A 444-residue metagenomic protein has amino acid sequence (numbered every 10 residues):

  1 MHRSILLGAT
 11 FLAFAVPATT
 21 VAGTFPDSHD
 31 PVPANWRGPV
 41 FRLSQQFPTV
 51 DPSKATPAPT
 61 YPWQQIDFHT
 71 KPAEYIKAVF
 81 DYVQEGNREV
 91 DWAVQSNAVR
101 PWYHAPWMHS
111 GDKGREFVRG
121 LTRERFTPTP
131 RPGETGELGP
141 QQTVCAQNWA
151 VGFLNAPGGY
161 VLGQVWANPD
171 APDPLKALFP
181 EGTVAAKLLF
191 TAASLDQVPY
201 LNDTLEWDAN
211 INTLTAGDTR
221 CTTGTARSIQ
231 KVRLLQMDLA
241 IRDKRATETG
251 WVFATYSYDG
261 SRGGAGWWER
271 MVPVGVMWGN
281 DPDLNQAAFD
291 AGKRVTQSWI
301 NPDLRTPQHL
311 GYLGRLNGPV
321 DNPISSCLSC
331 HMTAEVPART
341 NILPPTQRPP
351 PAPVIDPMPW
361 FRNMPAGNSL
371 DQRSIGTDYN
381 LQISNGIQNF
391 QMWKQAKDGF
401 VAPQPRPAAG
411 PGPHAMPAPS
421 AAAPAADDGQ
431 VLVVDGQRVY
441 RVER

Functional and structural regions predicted by a protein language model:
M1-G8: Bacterial N-terminal signal peptides that target proteins for export
I5, T20-V21: N-terminus-biased targeting/localization segments
G8-P17: Bacterial N-terminal signal peptides
A22-S329, A334-A338, P344-R444: Conserved small-residue
